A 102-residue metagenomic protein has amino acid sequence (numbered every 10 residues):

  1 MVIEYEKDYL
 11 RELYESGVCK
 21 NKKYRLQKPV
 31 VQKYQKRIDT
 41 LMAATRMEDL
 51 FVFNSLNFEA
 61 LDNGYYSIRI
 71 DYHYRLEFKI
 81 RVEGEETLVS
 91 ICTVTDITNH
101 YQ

Functional and structural regions predicted by a protein language model:
M1, R11, E48, L56-E59 (+1 more regions): Flexible, active-site-adjacent loop/turn segments at secondary-structure boundaries
M1-R37: Arg/Lys-rich, positively charged N-terminal/basic patches that mediate binding to nucleic acids
D8, N21, T45, F53-L56 (+1 more regions): Residue-level signal for pocket-adjacent positions within structured domains
R37, R46-M47, N54-L56, K79-E85: Intrinsically disordered, low-complexity boundary segments flanking structured domains
A43-Y66: A short, surface-exposed loop/turn module that caps and links secondary-structure elements
L61-D62, Y66-Q102: Enriched for short, Lys/Arg-rich terminal
